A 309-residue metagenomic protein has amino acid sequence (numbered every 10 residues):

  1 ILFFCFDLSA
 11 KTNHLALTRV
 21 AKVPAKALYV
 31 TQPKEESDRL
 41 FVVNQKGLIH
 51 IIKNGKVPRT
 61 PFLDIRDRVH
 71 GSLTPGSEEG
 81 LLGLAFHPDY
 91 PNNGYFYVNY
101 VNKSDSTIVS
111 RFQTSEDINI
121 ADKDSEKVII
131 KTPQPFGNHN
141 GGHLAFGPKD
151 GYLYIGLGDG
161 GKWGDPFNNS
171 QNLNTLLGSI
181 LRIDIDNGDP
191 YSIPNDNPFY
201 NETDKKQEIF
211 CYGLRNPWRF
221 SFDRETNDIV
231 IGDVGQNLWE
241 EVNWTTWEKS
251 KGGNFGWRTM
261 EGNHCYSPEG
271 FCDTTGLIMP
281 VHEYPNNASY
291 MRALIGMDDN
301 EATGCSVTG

Functional and structural regions predicted by a protein language model:
I1, T114-S115, D184-G188: Short regulatory "switch" loops immediately downstream of catalytic or recognition motifs within protein catalytic
I1-F3, L17, K206: Low-complexity, intrinsically disordered short peptide segments enriched in small/polar/basic residues
L2, K11, K251-G253: Low-complexity, intrinsically disordered regions enriched in charged/polar residues
C5-D7: N-terminal signal peptide c-region/cleavage motif recognized by signal peptidases
K11-G164, R219-F222, N227-G235, W239 (+3 more regions): Acidic, Gly/Ser/Thr-rich repeat motifs that build Ca2+-stabilized beta-propeller blades
E35, V43, T74, E79-L81 (+3 more regions): Beta-propeller domain segments
